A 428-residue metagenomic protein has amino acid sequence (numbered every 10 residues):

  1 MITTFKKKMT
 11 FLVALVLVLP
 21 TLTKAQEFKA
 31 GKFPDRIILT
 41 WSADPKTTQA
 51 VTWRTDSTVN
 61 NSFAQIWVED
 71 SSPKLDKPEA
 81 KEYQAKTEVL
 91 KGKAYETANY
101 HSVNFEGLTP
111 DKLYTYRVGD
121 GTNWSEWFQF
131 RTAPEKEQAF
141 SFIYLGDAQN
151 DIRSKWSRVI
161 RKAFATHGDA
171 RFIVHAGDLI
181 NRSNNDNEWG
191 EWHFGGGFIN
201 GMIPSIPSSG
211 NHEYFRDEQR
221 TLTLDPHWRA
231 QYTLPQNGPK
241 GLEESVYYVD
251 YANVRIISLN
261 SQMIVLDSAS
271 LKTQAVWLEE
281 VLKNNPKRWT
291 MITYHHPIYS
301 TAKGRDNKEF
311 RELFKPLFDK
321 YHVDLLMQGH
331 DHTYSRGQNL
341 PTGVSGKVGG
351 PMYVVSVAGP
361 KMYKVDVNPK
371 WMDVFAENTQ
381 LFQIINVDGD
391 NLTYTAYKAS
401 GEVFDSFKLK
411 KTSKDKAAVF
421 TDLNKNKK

Functional and structural regions predicted by a protein language model:
I2, K8-M9, A25-Y144, A165-T166 (+3 more regions): Acidic, histidine-bearing metal-coordination/catalytic regions of metal-dependent phosphoesterases
T10-P20: Bacterial N-terminal signal peptides
W67-Y100, F142-R158, S183, F215 (+7 more regions): Acidic/histidine-rich helix-loop elements that form or flank divalent-metal/phosphate-binding sites at the catalytic
S102-N104, L113-Q129, P134, N187-P286 (+4 more regions): Extended active-site neighborhood of metal-dependent phosphoesterases/phosphodiesterases
Y114, E135-Q149, Q274-E309, M352 (+3 more regions): Mobile, glycine- and charge-enriched loop segments and immediately flanking short secondary-structure elements within
Q138-Y214: Conserved, compact domain cores that house catalytic/ligand-binding motifs in diverse enzymes and effector modules
Y144-G146, F172-D178, S205-N211, N260 (+3 more regions): Active-site neighborhood of phospho(di)ester-bond hydrolases with catalytic His/Asp-centered motifs
M263-D267, N285-L326, G346, K364: Active-site-proximal segments of metal-dependent phosphoesterases and phosphodiesterases across multiple
